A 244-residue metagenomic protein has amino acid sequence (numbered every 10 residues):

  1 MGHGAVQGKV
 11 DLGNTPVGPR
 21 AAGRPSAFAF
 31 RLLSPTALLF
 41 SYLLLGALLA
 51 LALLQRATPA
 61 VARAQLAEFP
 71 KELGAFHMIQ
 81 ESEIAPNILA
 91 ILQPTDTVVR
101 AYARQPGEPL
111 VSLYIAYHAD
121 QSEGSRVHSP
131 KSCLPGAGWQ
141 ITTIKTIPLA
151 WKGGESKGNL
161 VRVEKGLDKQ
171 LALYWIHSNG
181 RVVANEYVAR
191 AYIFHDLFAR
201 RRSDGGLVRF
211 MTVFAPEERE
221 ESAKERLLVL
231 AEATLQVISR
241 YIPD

Functional and structural regions predicted by a protein language model:
M1-P35: Intrinsic disorder/low-complexity segments
G4, R56-A57: Membrane-interface elements of multi-pass transporters and channels
G18-A21, A27, E72, S132 (+2 more regions): Intrinsically disordered, low-complexity segments enriched in proline/serine/threonine
P35-L48, L54-Q55, T146-D244: A short, solvent-exposed beta-edge/loop patch
A57-L73: Alpha-helical transmembrane signal-anchor/signal-peptide segments
E72, V98, P109, D204-G206: Envelope-exposed proteins and targeting segments
I79-D196: Short, solvent-exposed recognition patches
